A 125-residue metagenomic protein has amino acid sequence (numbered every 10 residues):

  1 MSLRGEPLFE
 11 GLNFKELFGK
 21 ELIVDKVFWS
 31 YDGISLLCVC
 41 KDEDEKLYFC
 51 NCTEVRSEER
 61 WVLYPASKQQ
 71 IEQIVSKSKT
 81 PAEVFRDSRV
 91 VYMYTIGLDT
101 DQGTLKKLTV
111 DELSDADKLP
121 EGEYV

Functional and structural regions predicted by a protein language model:
M1-F18: Terminal domain-start segments
R4, F9, I23-V24, E43 (+4 more regions): Alpha-helical structural elements
G11, L63-V125: Low-complexity intrinsically disordered segments
E16-V55: Amphipathic, interaction-prone secondary-structure segments
K46-Q73: Short, surface-exposed terminal/edge motifs of secreted or surface/virion proteins that either
